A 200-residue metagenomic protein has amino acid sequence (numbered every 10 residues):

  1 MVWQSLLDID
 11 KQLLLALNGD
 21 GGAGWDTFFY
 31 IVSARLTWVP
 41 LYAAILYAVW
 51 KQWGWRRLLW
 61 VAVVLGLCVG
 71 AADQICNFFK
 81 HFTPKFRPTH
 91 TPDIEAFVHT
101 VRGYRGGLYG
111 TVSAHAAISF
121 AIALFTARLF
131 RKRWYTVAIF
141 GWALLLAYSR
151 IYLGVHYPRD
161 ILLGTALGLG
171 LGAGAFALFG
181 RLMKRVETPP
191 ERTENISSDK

Functional and structural regions predicted by a protein language model:
M1-L41, C76-G107, K200: N-terminal transmembrane-helix/juxtamembrane module of multi-pass inner/ER membrane proteins
G24-W25, G54-W60, T89, R131-V137: Membrane-helix interface segments
P40-V49, G66-L67, G170-G174: Hydrophobic core of alpha-helical transmembrane segments in multi-pass integral membrane proteins
L41-Q52, S119-A127: Hydrophobic, aromatic-rich transmembrane alpha-helices and their immediate juxtamembrane boundary segments
I45, A71-I75, F79, L171-F179: Alpha-helical membrane-inserting segments
L46-I75, T136: Interfacial segments of alpha-helical transmembrane regions
L58, G66, G70-F86, L162 (+1 more regions): Membrane helix-loop-helix hairpins that form the core translocation module of multi-pass transporters
H99-K200: Membrane-embedded catalytic cores of phosphoryl/pyrophosphoryl-handling enzymes
